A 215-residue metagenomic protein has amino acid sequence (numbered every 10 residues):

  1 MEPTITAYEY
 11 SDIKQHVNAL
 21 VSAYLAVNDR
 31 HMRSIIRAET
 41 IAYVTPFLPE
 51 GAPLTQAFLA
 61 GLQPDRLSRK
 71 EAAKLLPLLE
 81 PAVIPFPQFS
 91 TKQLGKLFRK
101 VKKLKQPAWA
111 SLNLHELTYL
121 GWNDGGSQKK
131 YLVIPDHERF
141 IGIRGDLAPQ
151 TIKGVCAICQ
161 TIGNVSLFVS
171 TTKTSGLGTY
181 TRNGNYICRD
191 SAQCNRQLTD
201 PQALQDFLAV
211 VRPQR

Functional and structural regions predicted by a protein language model:
M1-K96: General detector of N-terminal leader/presequence modules that precede the first folded domain
M1-T4, Y24, N28, L59 (+4 more regions): Generic preference for well-ordered secondary structure
Y8-Y10, Y24, Y43, Y119 (+3 more regions): Sequence-level detector for tyrosine residue identity
I13, V17, L132, L204-F207: Generic hydrophobic, helix-prone segments enriched in Leu/Val/Ile
D29, I36, Q56, L79 (+5 more regions): Generic alpha-helix signal with a bias toward terminal, lower-confidence helices and secondary-structure junctions
R66-E80, G125-H137, L208-P213: Short N-terminal helix-initiation segments at or just after the protein's N-terminus
Q93-G163: Long, positively charged binding patches that form subdomain-scale interaction surfaces for polyanionic ligands
E138-R215: Cys/His-clustered metal-coordination modules, chiefly Zn-binding fingers
